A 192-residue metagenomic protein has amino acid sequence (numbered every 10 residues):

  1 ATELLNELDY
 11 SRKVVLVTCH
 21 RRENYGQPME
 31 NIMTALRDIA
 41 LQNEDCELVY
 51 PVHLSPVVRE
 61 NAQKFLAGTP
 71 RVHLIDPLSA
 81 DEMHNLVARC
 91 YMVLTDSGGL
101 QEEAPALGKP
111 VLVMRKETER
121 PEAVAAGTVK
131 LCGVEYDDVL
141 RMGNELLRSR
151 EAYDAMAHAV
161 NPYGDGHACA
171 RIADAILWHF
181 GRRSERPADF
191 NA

Functional and structural regions predicted by a protein language model:
A1-Y50, S55-A192: Nucleotide-activated sugar donor-binding and catalytic core shared by glycosyltransferases and related lipid-linked
